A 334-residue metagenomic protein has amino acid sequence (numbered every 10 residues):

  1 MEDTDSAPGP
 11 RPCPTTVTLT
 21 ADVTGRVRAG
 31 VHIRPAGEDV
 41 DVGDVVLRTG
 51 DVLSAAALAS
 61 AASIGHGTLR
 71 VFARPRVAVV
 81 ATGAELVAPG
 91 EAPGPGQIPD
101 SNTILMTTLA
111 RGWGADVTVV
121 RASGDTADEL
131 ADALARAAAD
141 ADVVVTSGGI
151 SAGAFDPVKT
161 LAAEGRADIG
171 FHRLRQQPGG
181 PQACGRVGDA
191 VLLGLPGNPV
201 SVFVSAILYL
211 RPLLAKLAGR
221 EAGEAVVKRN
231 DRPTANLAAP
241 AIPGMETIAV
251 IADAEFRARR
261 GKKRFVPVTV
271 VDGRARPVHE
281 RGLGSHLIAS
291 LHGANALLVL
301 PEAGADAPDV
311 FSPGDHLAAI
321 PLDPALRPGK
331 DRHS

Functional and structural regions predicted by a protein language model:
M1-R121, R229, D331: Short, glycine/charged-enriched hinge/interface segments at domain edges or termini
G9-P12, T18, A222-R232, N236-S334: C-terminal terminal segments
P10-C13, G25-R26, G37-V40, L53 (+11 more regions): Solvent-exposed alpha-helices and their adjacent loops that cap or buttress functional pockets in soluble metabolic
E38, V45-L58, S63-G67, A84 (+12 more regions): Generic secondary-structure signature for well-ordered alpha-helical cores
A55, A152-A154, L326: Short glycine-rich, flexible loops that bind phosphorylated cofactors or substrates
V80-T82, P89, V120, S147 (+3 more regions): Generic beta-strand/beta-sheet core signal
Q97, T103, G112-D231, N236 (+1 more regions): Short glycine/threonine-rich loop/turn motifs
